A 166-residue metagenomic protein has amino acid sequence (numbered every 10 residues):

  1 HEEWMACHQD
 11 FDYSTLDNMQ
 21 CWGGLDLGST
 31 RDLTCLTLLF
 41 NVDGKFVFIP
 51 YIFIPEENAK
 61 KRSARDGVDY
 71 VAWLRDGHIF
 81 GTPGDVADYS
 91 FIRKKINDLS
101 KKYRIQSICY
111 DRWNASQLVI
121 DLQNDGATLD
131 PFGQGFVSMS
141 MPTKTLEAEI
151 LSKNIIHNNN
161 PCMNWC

Functional and structural regions predicted by a protein language model:
H1-Q134, S140, K144, H157-C166: RNase H-like, metal-dependent nuclease domains and their acidic two-metal-ion catalytic environment used
T143-S152: Short, surface-exposed amphipathic charged segments that create phosphate/polyanion-binding patches used for binding
